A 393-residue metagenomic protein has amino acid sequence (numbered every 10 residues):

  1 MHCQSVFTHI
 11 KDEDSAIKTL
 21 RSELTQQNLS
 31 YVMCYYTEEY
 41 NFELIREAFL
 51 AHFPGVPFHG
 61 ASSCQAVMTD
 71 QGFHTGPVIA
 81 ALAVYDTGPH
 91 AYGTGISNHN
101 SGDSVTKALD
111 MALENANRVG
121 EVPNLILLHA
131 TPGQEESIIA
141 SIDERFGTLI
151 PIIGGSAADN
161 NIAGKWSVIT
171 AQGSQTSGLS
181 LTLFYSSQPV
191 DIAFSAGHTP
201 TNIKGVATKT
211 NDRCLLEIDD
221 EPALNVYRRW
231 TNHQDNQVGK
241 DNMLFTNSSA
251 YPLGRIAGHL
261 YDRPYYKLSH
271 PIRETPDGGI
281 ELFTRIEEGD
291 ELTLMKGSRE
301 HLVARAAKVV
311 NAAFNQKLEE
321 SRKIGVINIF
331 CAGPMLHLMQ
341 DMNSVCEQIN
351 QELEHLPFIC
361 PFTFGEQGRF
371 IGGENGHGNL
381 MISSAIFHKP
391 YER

Functional and structural regions predicted by a protein language model:
M1-Y31, Y35-H52, V56-P57, A61-A66 (+4 more regions): Small-residue-enriched flexible segments
